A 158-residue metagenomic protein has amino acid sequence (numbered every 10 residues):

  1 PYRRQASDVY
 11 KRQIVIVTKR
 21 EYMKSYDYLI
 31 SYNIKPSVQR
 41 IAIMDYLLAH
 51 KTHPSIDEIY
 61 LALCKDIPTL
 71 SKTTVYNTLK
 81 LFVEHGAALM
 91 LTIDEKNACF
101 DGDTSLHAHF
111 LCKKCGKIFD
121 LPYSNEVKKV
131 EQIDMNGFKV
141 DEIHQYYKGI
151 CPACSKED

Functional and structural regions predicted by a protein language model:
P1-Q13: Single conserved hydrophobic/aromatic residue that forms the stacking wall/gate of nucleotide- or nucleobase-binding
T18-M44: Short alpha-helical segments that sit at the start of domains
Y28, D45-H50, A62: Short amphipathic alpha-helical elements of helix-turn-helix/winged-helix folds
P36, H50-S55: Short capping segments at the starts of secondary-structure elements
E58-I67: DNA-recognition alpha helix
V75-H85: Basic amphipathic alpha-helical segments that dock to polyanions
E84-D158: Non-DNA-binding regulatory cores of transcription-related proteins, predominantly C-terminal effector-binding
